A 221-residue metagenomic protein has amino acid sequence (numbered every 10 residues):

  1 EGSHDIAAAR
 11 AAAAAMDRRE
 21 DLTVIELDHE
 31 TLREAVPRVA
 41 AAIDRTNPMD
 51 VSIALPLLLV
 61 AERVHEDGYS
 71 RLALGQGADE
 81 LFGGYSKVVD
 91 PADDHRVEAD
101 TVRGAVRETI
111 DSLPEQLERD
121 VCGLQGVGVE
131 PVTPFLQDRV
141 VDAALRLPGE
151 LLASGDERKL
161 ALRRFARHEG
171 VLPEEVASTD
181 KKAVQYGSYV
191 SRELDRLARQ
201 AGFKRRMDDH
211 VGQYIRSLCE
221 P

Functional and structural regions predicted by a protein language model:
E1-G155, K159-E169, Y186-G187, D195-L197 (+1 more regions): ATP-dependent adenylate-handling active sites, centered on carboxylate activation for C-N bond formation
E175-R192: Short linear loop/turn motifs
R199-M207: A hydrophobic alpha-helix/topogenic segment detector that preferentially activates on transmembrane helices
R206, L218-P221: Long, low-complexity C-terminal extensions of enzymes
